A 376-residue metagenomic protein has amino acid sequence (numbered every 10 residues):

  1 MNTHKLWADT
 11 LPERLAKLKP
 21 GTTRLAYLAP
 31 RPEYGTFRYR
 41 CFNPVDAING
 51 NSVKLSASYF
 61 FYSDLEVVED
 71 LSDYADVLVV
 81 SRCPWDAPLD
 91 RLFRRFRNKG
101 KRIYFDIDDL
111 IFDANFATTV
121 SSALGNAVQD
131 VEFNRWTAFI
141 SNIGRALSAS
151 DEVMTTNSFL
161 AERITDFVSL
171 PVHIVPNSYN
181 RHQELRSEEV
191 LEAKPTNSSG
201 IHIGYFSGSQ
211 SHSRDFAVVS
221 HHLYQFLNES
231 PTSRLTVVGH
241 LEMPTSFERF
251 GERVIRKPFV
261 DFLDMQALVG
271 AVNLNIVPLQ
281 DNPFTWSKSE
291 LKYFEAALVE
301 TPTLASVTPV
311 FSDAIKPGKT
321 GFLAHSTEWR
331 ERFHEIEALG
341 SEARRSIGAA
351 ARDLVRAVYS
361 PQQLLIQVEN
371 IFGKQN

Functional and structural regions predicted by a protein language model:
M1-V79, T118: N-terminal pre-catalytic "stem/leader" segment of glycosyltransferase-like enzymes
Y27-N51, P176-A271: Conserved catalytic-core segment of nucleotide-activated headgroup transferases in glycan assembly
D73, R94-N98, Q129-V153: Membrane-proximal helix-turn-helix segments that form the acceptor-binding/catalytic region of lipid-linked
D113, R214, D261-L263, A267-L268 (+2 more regions): Nucleotide-sugar-dependent
S148-V190, S198: Donor nucleotide-sugar binding/catalytic pocket of nucleotide-sugar-dependent glycosyltransferases
I315-E328, E335-E342: Conserved acidic donor-binding segment of nucleotide-sugar-dependent glycosyltransferases
A343-V358, N370: A short, well-ordered alpha-helix in the C-terminal region of glycosyltransferases
A357, P361-N376: C-terminal alpha-helical cap of glycosyltransferases
